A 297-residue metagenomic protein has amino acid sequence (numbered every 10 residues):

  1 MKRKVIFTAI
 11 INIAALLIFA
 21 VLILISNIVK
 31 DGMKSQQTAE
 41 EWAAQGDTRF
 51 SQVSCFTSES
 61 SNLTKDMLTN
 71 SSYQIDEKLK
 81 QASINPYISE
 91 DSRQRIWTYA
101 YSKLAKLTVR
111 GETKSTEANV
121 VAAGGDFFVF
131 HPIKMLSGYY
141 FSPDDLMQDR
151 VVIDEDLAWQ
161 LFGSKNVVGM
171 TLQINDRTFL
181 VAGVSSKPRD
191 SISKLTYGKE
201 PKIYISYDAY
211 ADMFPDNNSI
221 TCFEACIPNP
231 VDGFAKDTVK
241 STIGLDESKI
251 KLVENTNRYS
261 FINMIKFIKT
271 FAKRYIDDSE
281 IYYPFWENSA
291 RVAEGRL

Functional and structural regions predicted by a protein language model:
M1-K4: Positively charged n-region of N-terminal signal peptides that target proteins for export
I6-M33: Short, strongly hydrophobic transmembrane alpha-helices
I28-N70: Membrane-interface junction motifs in transport/secretion proteins
T48-F50, S115, A123, D145-Q148 (+2 more regions): Extracytoplasmic
S54-E59, T69-V129, I133-S137, N255: Short amphipathic beta-strand/extended segments in non-transmembrane regions
N62-Y73, T113-E117, M147-D149, R189-I203 (+1 more regions): Solvent-exposed, non-transmembrane alpha-helical starts
D126-M135, I153-T238, G244-G295: Mid-to-C-terminal secondary-structure elements that act as membrane-proximal/extracytoplasmic interface segments
S137-P143: N-terminal "first-domain core" detector
